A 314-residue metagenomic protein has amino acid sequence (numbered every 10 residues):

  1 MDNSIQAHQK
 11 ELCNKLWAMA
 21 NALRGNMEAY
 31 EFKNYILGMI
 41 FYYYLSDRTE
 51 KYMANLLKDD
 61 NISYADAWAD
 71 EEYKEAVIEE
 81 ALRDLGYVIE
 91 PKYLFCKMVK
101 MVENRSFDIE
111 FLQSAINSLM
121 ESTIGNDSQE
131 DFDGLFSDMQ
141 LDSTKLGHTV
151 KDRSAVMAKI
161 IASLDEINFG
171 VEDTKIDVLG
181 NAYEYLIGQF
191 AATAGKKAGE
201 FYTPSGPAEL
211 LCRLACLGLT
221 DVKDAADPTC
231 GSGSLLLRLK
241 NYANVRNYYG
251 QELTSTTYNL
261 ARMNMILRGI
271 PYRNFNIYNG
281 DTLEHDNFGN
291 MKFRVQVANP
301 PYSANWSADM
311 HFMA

Functional and structural regions predicted by a protein language model:
M1-A215, R273-T282: Non-catalytic, mostly N-terminal accessory regions of nucleic-acid modification and defense proteins
K197-A298, S303-N305, M310: Conserved S-adenosyl-L-methionine
F312-A314: Conserved catalytic motifs of ABC-family nucleotide-binding domains
